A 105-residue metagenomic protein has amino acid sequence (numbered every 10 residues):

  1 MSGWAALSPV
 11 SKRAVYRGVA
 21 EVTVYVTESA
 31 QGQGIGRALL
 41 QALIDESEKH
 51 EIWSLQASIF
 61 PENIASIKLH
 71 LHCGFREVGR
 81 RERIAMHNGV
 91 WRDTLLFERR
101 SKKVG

Functional and structural regions predicted by a protein language model:
M1, V26, G32-K49, I64-H72: Conserved acetyl-CoA-binding loop-helix of GNAT-fold acetyltransferases
M1-S29, L40-Q41, R100-K102: Acetyl-CoA-dependent GNAT
A6, A14, S58-I59, L71 (+1 more regions): Conserved catalytic-core motifs of GNAT/GCN5-like acyltransferases
R13, I64, I84, K103: Flexible, glycine-rich phosphate/dinucleotide-binding loops and adjacent beta-alpha linkers at cofactor/substrate
E21, R92-L96: Short hydrophobic/aromatic beta-strand or adjacent loop that forms the aromatic wall/cage of a ligand/substrate-binding
S47-I59: Conserved GNAT acetyl-CoA-binding A-motif
S66, G89-V90, V104: Short Asp/Glu-rich motifs
L95, K103-G105: Conserved N-terminal entry element of GNAT/NAT acetyltransferase domains
